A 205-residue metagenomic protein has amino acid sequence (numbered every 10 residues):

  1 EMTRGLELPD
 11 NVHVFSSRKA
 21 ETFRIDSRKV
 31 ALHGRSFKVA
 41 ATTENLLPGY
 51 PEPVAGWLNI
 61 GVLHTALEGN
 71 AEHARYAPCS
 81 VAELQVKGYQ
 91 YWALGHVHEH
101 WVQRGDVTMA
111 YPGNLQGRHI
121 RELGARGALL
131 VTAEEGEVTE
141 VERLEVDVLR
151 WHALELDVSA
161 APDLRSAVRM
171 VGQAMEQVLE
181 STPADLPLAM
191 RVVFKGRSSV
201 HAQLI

Functional and structural regions predicted by a protein language model:
E1-E140: His/Asp/Glu-rich metal-coordinating catalytic cores of metallo-dependent phosphodiesterases/hydrolases acting on
V39-T42, R165, Q203: Active-site glycine- and acidic-residue-rich loops that bind and position anionic ligands or nucleotide-like cofactors
S80-A82, D163-S166, I205: General structural signal for secondary-structure boundaries
G105-S198: A conserved active-site cap/scaffold subdomain adjacent to cofactor or substrate pockets
S199-I205: Short glycine/threonine-rich loop-to-helix capping motif typified by GTGT followed within a few residues by an Asp-Pro
